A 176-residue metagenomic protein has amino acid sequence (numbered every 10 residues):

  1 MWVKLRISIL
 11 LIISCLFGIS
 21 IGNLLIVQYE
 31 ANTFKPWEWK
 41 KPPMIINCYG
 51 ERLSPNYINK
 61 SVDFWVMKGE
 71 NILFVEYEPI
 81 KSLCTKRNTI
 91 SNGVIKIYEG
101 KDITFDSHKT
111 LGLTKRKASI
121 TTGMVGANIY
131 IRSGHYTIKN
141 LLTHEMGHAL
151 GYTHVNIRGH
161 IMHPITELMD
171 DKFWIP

Functional and structural regions predicted by a protein language model:
M1-I9: Bacterial N-terminal signal peptides that target proteins for export
I9-L53, V62, V66-M67, I103-T122: Disordered inhibitory propeptide/activation segment of secreted metzincin zinc metalloprotease zymogens, centered on
K35, K41-P42, E78, H163 (+1 more regions): Intrinsic-disorder/low-complexity coil detector
P42, E70-I72, R158: Loop/turn elements at helix/coil->beta-strand transitions in domains of secreted/extracellular proteins
I45-P55, N128-T137, P164-K172: Second-shell loop/turn segments in exported
P55-E145, A149, T153: Metzincin-family zinc-dependent endopeptidase catalytic domain
Y152-I175: Post-HEXXH active-site segment of zinc metalloproteases
